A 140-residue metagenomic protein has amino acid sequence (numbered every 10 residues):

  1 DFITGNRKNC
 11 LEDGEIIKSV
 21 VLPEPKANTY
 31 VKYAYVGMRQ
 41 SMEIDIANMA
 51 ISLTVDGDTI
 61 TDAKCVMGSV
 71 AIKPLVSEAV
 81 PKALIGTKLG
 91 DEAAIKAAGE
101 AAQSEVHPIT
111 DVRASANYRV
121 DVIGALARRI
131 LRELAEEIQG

Functional and structural regions predicted by a protein language model:
D1-G140: C-terminal structural segment of proteins
